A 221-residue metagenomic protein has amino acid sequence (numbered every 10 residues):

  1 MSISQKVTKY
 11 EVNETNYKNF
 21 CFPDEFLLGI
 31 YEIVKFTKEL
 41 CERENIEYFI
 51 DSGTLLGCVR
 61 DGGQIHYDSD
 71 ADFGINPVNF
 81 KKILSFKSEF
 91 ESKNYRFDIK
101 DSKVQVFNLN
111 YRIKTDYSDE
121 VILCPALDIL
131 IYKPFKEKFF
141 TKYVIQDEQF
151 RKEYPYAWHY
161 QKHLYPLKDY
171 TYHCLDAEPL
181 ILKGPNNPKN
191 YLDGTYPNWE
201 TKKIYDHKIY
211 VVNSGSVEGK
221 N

Functional and structural regions predicted by a protein language model:
M1-D24: Juxtamembrane luminal stem/stalk of type II transmembrane Golgi/ER carbohydrate-processing enzymes
N19-E42, F90-G194, Y205-N221: Conserved catalytic core of two-metal-ion nucleotidyltransferases
F36, K82-S85: Alpha-helical elements of Rossmann-like donor-binding domains used by nucleotide-donor carbohydrate transfer enzymes
K38-A71: Active-site nucleotide-donor binding segment shared across nucleotidyl transfer reactions
T54, I75-N79, I131-K133: Short, flexible loop/turn elements at secondary-structure junctions
G62-I83, P179: Catalytic metal-binding acidic patch
I65, S88-E91: Short, surface-exposed basic-aromatic patches at helix termini and helix-loop junctions that form
T195-W199: A hydrophobic membrane-anchoring alpha-helix module
